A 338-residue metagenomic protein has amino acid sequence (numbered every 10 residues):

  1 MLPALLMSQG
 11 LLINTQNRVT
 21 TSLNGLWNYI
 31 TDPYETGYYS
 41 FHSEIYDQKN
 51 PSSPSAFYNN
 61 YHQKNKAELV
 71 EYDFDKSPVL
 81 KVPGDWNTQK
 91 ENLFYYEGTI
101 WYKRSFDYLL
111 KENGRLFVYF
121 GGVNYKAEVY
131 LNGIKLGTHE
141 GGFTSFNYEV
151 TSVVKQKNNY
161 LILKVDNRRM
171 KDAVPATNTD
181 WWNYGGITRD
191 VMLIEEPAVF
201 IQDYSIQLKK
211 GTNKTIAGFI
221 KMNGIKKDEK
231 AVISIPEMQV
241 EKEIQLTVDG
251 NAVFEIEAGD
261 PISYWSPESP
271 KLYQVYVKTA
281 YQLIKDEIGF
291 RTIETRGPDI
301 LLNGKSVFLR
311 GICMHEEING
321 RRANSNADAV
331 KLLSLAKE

Functional and structural regions predicted by a protein language model:
L2-S8: Hydrophobic h-region of N-terminal signal peptides that target proteins for export in Gram-negative bacteria
Q9-N87, I162-K164, M170: Accessory carbohydrate-binding/adhesion or oligomerization-edge regions at the termini of glycan-active proteins
I13, I30-Y34, D85, N92-F200 (+1 more regions): Accessory beta-strand-rich segments of carbohydrate-active enzymes
S22, N28-I30, S105-L109, Y119 (+9 more regions): Generic structural detector for well-ordered beta-strands
S22, T99-S105, R115-F117, S145 (+6 more regions): Intrinsic-disorder/low-complexity, polar/charged segments enriched in Ser/Thr/Lys/Arg/Asp/Glu/Gln
N65-E71, P78-D107, E112-Y119, N124-L131 (+4 more regions): Active-site-adjacent substrate/metal-binding segments within catalytic domains of carbohydrate-active enzymes
V154-N158, K221-R296: Extended acidic/polar, glycine-enriched regions that form or flank non-catalytic beta-rich accessory modules
A198-I225: Surface beta-strand/loop "capping" patches
